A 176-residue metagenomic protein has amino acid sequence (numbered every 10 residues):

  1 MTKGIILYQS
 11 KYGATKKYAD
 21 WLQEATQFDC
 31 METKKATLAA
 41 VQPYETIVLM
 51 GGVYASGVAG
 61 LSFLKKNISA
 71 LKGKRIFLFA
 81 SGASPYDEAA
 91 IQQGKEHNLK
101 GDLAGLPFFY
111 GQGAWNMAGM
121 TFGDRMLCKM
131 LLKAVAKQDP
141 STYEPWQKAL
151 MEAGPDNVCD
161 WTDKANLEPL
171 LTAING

Functional and structural regions predicted by a protein language model:
M1-K72, E168-G176: N-terminal beta1-alpha1-beta2 submodule of the flavodoxin-like/Rossmannoid cofactor-binding fold
S56-G176: FMN-binding flavodoxin-like domain, especially the glycine-rich phosphate-binding loop
